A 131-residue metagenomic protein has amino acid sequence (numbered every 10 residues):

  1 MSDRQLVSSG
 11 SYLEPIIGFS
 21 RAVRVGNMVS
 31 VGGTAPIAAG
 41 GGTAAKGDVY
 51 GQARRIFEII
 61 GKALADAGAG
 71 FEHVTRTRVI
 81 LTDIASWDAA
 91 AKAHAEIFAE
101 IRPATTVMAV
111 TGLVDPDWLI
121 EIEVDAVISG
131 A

Functional and structural regions predicted by a protein language model:
S2-A131: Short, polar/acidic, helix-capping and beta-turn segments at strand->helix junctions that line the mouths
